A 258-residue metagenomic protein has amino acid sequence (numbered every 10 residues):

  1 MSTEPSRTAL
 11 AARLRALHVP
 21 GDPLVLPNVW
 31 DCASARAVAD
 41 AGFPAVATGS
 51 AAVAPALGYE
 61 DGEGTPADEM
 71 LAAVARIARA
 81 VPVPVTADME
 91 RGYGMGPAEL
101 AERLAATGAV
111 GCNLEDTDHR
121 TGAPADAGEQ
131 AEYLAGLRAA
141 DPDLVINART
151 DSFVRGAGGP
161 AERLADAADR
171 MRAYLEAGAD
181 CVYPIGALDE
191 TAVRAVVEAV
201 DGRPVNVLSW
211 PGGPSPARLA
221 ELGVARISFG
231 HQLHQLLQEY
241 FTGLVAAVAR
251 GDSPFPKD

Functional and structural regions predicted by a protein language model:
T3-A87, R91-V207, G213-H231, L236-T242: Alpha/beta enzyme core
L71, D88, A247, P256-K257: Non-transmembrane, interaction-prone segments in cytosolic or luminal domains
I185, P254-K257: Flexible, glycine/charged-enriched surface loops at secondary-structure junctions
Q235-F255: Structured C-terminal subdomain patch of bacterial secreted/periplasmic proteins
